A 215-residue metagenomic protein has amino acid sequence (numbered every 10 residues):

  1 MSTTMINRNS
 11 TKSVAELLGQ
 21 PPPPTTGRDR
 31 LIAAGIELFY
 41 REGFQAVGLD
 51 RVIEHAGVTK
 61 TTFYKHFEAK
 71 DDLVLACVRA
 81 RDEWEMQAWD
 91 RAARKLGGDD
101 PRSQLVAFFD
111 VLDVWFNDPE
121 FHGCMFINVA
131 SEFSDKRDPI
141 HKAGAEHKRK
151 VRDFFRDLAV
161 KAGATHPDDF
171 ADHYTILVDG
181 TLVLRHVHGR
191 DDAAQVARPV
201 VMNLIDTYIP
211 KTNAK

Functional and structural regions predicted by a protein language model:
M1-T26, I209-K215: N-terminal intrinsically disordered/low-complexity leader segments
S2, R30, A34-D72, A76: Helix-turn-helix
I32, M86, V106, R149-R152 (+3 more regions): An amphipathic alpha-helix signature
I32, V78, D82, H141-R149: Amphipathic, non-transmembrane alpha-helical scaffold segments
V74-R81, A88: Alpha-helical DNA-contacting segments of helix-turn-helix folds
A76, D90-D118, K161, A171-Y174: Hydrophobic alpha-helical connector segments
Q104, D118-P139: Amphipathic alpha-helical segments used for helix-helix packing
P139-E146, V160-K215: Hydrophobic/aromatic-rich alpha-helical bundle segments in the mid-to-C-terminal region
